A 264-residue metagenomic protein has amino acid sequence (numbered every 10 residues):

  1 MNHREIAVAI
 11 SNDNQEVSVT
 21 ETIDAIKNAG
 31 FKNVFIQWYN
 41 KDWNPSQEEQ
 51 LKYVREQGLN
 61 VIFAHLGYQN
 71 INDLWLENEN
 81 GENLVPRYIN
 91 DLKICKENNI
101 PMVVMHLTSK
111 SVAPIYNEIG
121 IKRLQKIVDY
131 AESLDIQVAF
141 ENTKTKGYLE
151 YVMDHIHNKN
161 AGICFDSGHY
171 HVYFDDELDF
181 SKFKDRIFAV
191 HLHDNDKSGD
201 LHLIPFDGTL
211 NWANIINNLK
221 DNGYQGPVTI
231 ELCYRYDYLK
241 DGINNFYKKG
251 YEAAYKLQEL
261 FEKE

Functional and structural regions predicted by a protein language model:
M1-A7, E16-K27, R55, K146-C164 (+1 more regions): Histidine-acidic metal/acid-base catalytic patches
M1-N90, K96, E150, N158 (+1 more regions): N-terminal pre-domain/capping segments
R4-I10, V34-I36, V61-L66, V103-M105 (+4 more regions): Hydrophobic faces of well-ordered beta-strands that scaffold small-molecule active sites in alpha/beta enzyme cores
S11-S18, I36-E49, I71-L74, E79 (+5 more regions): Acidic-and-aromatic substrate-binding clefts and catalytic sites of carbohydrate-active enzymes
A29, I94-N99, I127-V138, N218-Q225 (+1 more regions): A structural motif corresponding to the C-terminal end of an alpha-helix and its immediate exit/capping segment
S46-L51, G81-Y88, N117-Q125, D176-D179 (+2 more regions): Charged helix-capping and loop-helix junction motifs
Y68-N70, L107-S109, D194-D196, Y234: Short, histidine-centered active-site or binding-site loop motifs used for metal coordination, general acid-base
W75-G162, V172: Active-site acidic/histidine proton-transfer and metal-coordination neighborhood in alpha/beta enzyme cores
